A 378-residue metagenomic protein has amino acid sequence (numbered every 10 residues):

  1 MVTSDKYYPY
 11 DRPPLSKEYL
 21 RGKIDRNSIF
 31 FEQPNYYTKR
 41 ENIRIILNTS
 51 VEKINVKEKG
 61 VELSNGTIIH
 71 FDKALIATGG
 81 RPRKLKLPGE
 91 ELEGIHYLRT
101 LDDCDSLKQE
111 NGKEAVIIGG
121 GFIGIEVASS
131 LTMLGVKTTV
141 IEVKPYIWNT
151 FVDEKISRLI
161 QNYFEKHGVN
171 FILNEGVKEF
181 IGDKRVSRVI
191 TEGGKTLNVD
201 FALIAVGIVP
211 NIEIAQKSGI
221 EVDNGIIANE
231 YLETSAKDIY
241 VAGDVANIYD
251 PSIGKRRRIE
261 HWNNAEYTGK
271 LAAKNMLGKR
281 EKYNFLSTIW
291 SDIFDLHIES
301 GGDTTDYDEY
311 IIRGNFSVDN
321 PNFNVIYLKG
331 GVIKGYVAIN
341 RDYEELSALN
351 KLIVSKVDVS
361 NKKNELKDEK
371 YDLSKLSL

Functional and structural regions predicted by a protein language model:
M1-I43, S130-V152: Beta1-alpha1 glycine-rich phosphate/pyrophosphate-binding loop at the start of Rossmann-like nucleotide-binding domains
T3-D5, T100, G120, V143 (+2 more regions): Cofactor-binding loop segments of dinucleotide-utilizing enzymes, especially the Rossmann-like FAD- and NAD(P)+-binding
R44-N65, I69, L134-A228: A Rossmann-like FAD-binding core segment of flavoenzymes
T78-L134: Glycine-rich dinucleotide-binding loop and its adjacent helix/turn
E91-G112, I181-I190, K195-L271: FAD-site-proximal beta/loop scaffold in flavoenzymes
L107, V359-L378: Cysteine/selenocysteine-centered motifs that mediate thiol-based redox chemistry or coordinate metal-sulfur cofactors
V245-S347: Mid-to-C-terminal Rossmann-like scaffold of FAD/NAD(P)H-dependent oxidoreductases
D342-V359: A short, polar/charged loop-to-alpha-helix boundary motif
